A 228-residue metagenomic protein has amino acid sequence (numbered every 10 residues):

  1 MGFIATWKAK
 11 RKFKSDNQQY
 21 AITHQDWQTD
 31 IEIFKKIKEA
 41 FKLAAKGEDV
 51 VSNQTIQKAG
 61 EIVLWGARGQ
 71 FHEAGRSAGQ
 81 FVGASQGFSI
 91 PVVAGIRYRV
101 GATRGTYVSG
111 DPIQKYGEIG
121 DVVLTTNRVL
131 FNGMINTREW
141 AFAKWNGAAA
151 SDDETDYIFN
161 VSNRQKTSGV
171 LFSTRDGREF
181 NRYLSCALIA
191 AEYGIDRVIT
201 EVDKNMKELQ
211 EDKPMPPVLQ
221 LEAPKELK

Functional and structural regions predicted by a protein language model:
G2-S15, Y20, E118, V123 (+2 more regions): Acidic, Ser/Thr- and proline-rich intrinsically disordered linker/docking segments of eukaryotic scaffolds
G2-V122: Anionic N-terminal interaction surfaces
